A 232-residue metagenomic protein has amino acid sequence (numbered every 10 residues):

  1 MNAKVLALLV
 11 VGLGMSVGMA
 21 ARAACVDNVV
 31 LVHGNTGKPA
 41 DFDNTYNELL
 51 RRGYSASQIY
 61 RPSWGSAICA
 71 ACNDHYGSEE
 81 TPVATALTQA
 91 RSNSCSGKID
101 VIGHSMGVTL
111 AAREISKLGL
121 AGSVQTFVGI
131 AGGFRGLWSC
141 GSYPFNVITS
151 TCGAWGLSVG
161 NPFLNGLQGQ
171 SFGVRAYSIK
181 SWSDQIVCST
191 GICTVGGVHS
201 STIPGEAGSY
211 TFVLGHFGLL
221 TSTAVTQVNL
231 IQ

Functional and structural regions predicted by a protein language model:
M1-A7: Bacterial N-terminal signal peptides that target proteins for export
A7-S16: Bacterial N-terminal signal peptides
G18-A20: N-terminal signal peptide c-region/cleavage motif recognized by signal peptidases
R22-Q232: Lipid deacylating catalytic domains
